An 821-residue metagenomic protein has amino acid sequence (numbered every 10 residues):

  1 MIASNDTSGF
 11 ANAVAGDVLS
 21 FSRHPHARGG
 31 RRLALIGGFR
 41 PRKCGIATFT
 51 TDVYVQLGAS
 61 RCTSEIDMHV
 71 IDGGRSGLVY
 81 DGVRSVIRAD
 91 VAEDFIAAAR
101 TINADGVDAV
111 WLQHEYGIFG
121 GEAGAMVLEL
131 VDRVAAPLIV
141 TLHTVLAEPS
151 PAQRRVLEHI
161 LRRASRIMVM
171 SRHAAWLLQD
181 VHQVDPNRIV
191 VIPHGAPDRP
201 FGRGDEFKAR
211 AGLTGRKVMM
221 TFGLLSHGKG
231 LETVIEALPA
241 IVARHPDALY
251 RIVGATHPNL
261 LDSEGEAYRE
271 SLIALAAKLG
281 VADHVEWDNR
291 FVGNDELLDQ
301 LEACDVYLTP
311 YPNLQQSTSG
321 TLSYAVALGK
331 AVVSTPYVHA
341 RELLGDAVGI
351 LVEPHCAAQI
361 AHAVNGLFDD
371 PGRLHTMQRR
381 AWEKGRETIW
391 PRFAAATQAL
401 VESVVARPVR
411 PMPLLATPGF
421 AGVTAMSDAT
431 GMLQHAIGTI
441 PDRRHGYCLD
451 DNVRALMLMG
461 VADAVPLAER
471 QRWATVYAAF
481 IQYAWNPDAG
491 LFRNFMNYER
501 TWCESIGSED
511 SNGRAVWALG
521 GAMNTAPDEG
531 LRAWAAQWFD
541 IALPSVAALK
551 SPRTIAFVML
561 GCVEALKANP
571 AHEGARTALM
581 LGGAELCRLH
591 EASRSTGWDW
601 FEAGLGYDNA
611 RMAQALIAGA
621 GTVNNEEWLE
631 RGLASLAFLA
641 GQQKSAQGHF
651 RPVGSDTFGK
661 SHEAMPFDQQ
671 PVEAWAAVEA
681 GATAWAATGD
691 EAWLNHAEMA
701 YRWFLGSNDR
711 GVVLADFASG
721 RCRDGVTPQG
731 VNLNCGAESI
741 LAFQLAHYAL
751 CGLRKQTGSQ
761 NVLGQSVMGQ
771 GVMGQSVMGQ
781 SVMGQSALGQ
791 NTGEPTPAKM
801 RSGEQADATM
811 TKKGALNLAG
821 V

Functional and structural regions predicted by a protein language model:
L35, L213-K229, I235-L238, R251: Conserved donor-binding/catalytic core segment of Leloir-type glycosyltransferases
S165, D299-Q316, K330: Acidic donor-binding loop of glycosyltransferase active sites
H173, G195, T256: Carbohydrate-associated surface elements
A248-L249, A277, F393, A399 (+4 more regions): Glycan-recognition and catalytic cores of secretory/periplasmic carbohydrate-active enzymes
E264-F291, T430: Nucleotide-activated donor-binding/catalytic signature segment of Leloir-type glycosyltransferases, i.e., the conserved
V326-A327, A331-S334: Short hydrophobic beta-strand element within catalytic cores of glycosyltransferases and related nucleotide-activated
D346, I350-A357, G366-P371: Conserved acidic donor-binding segment of nucleotide-sugar-dependent glycosyltransferases
R373-E387: A short, well-ordered alpha-helix in the C-terminal region of glycosyltransferases
